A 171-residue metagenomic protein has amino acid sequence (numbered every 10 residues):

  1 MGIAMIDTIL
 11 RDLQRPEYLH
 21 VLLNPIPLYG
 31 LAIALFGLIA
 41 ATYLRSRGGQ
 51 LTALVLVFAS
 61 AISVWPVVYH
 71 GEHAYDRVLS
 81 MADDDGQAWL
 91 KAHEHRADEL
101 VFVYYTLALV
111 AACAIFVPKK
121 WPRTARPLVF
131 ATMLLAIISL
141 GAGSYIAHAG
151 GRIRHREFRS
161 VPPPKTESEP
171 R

Functional and structural regions predicted by a protein language model:
G2-R171: Polytopic transmembrane helical bundles with strong interfacial aromatic enrichment
